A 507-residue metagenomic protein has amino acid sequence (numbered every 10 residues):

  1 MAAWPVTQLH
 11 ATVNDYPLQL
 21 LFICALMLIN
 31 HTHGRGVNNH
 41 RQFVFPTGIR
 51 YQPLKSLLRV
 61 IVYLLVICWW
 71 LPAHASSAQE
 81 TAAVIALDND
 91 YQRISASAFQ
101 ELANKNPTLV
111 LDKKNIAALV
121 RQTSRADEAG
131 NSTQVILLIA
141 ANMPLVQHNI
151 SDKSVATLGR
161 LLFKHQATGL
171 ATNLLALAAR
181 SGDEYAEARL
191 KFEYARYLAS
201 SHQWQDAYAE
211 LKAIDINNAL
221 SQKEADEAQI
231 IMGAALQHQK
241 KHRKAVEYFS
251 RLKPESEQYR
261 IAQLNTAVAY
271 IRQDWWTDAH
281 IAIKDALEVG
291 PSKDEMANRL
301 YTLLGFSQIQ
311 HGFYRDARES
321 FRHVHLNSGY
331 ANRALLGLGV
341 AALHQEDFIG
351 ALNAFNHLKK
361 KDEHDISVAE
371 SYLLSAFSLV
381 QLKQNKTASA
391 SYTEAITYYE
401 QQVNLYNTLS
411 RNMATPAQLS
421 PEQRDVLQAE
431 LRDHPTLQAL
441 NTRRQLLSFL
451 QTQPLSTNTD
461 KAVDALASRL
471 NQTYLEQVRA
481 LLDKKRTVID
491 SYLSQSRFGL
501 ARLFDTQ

Functional and structural regions predicted by a protein language model:
E80-N115, T123, A167, N385-Q507: Extracytoplasmic/secretory-pathway proteins
K105-L109, A140-H148, A176-E184, A213-Q222 (+5 more regions): Solenoid-like repeat scaffolds
L111-V120, Q147-V155, D183-E193, S221-Q229 (+4 more regions): Generic helix N-cap/helix-start motif at coil->alpha-helix transitions
